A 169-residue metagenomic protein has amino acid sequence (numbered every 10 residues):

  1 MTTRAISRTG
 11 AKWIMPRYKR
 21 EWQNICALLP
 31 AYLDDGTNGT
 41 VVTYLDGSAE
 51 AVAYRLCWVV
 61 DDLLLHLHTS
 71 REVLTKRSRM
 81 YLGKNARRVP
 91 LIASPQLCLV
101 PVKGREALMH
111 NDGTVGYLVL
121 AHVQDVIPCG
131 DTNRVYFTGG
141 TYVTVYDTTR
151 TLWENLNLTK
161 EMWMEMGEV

Functional and structural regions predicted by a protein language model:
M1-L118, H122-V169: Eukaryotic intrinsically disordered, low-complexity regulatory linkers and tails enriched in Ser/Thr/Pro
